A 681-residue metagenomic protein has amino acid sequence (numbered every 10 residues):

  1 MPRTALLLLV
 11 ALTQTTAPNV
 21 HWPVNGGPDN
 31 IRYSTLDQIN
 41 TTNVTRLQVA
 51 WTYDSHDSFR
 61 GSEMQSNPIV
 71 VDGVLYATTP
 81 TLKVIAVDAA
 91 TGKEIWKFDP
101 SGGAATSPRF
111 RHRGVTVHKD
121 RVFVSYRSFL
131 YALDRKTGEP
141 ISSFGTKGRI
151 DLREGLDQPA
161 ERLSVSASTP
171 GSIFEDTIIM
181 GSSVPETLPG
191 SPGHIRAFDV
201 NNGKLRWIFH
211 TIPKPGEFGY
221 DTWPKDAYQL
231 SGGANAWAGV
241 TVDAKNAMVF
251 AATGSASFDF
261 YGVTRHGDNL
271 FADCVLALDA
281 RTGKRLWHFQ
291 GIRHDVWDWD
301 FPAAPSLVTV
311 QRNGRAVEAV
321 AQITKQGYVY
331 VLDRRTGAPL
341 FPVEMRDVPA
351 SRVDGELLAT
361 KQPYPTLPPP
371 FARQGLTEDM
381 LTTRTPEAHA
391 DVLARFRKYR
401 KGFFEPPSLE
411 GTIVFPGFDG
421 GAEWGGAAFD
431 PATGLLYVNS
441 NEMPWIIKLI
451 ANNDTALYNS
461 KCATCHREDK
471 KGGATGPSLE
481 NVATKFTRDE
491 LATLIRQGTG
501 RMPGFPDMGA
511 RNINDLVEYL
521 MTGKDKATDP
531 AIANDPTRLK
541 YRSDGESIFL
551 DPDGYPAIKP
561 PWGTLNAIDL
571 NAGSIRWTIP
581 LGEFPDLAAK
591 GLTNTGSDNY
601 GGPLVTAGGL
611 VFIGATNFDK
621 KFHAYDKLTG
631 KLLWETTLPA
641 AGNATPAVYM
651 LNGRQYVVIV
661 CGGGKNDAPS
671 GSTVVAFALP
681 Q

Functional and structural regions predicted by a protein language model:
W22-N25, G61-T81, S107-L130, L163-T187 (+11 more regions): Repeat-blade elements of multi-bladed beta-propeller folds
N30-R153: N-terminal cofactor/phosphate-binding cores enriched in small/glycine residues, especially glycine-rich loops such as
Y53-N67, K97-V117, T146-P170, H210-G239 (+9 more regions): Extracytoplasmic beta-rich repeat domains
S66-T81, I85, G420-I447, A451-T464 (+2 more regions): C-terminal substrate/ligand-recognition segments
R121, S166, M248, A456-I532 (+1 more regions): Extracytoplasmic electron-transfer domains, predominantly the class I c-type cytochrome c fold
L133, G138, P192-L205, D268-G283 (+4 more regions): Beta-propeller blade signature
M180-H194, V249-L270, L376, M443-N452 (+2 more regions): Short, conserved, GDST-rich strand-edge loop motifs in beta-rich repeat architectures
A304-V353, A676-L679: Phosphate/diphosphate-binding loops
